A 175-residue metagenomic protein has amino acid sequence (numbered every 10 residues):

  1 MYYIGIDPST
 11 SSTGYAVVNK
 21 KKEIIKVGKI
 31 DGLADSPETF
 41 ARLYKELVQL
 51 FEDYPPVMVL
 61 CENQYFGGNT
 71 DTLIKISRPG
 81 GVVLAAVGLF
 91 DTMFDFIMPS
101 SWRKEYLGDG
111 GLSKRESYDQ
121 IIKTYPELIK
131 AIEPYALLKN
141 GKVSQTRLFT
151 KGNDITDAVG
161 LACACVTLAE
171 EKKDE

Functional and structural regions predicted by a protein language model:
M1-E175: Phosphate- and other anionic-substrate recognition elements at nucleic-acid/protein interfaces
